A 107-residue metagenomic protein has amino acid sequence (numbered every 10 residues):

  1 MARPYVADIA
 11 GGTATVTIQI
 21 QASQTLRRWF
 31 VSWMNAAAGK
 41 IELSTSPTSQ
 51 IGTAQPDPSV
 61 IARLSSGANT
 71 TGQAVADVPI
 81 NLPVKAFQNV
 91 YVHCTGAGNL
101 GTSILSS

Functional and structural regions predicted by a protein language model:
M1-T25, F30, M34, H93-S107: C-terminal interaction-tip segments
V6, S49, P58-V60, N81 (+1 more regions): Intrinsically disordered, low-complexity segments enriched in proline/serine/threonine
V6-I9, A54-T70: Solvent-exposed serine/threonine-rich low-complexity stretches and specific carbohydrate-binding patches
G12, A22, E42-T45, Q50 (+1 more regions): Low-complexity intrinsically disordered segments
T15-Q21, A62-A97, L105-S107: Beta-sandwich interaction modules
T25-R27, A37-G39, Q88: A generic structural signal for short beta-strands and their flanking turns/coil linkers
A36-P58, T102-L105: Short, surface-exposed beta-strand/strand-loop-strand elements in extracellular ectodomains
